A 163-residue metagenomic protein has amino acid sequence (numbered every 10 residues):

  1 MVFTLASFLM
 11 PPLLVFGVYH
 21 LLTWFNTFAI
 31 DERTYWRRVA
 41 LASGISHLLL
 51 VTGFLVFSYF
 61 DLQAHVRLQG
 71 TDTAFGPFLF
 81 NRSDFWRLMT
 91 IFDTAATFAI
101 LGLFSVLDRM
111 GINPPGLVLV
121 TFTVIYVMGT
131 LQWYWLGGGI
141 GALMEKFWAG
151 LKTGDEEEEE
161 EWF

Functional and structural regions predicted by a protein language model:
V2-E157, W162: Membrane-helix boundary/juxtamembrane interface motif
